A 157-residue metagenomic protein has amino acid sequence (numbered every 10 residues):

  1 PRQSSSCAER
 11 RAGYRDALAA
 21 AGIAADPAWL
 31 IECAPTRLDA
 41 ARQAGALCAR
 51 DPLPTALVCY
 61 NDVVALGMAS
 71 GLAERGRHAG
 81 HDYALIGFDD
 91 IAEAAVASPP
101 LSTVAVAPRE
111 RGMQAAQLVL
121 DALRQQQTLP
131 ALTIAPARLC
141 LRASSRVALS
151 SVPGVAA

Functional and structural regions predicted by a protein language model:
P1-A21, A131-S145: An alpha-beta-alpha
R2, E9, A34-T36, Y60-V63 (+1 more regions): Short beta->alpha linker loops
S5, A28-E32, S102, T133: Structural signal for short hydrophobic segments within the conserved structured cores of catalytic domains across
S5, P35, E93-A95: Generic structural signal for helix capping and beta-alpha/helix-loop junctions
C7-G13, A34, H78-G87: Short, functional N-terminal and low-complexity linear motifs
R11, R15-D39: Short beta-strand elements in bilobed, periplasmic/extracellular small-molecule ligand-binding domains
Q43-A157: Flexible loop/turn connectors
